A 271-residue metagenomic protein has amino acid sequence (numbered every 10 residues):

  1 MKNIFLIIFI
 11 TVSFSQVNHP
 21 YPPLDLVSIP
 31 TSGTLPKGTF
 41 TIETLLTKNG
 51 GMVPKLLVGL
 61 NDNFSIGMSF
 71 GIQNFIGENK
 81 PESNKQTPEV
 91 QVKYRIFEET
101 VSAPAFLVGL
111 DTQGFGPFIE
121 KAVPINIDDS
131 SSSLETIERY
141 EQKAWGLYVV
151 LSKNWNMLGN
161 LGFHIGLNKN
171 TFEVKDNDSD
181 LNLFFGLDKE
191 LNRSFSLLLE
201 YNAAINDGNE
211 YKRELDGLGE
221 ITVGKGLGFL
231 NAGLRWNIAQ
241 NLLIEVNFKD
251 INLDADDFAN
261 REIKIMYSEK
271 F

Functional and structural regions predicted by a protein language model:
K2-S13: Sec-dependent N-terminal signal peptides
Q16-F163, L167-F172, D188-F271: Transmembrane beta-barrel domains of Gram-negative outer membranes and organellar outer membranes
